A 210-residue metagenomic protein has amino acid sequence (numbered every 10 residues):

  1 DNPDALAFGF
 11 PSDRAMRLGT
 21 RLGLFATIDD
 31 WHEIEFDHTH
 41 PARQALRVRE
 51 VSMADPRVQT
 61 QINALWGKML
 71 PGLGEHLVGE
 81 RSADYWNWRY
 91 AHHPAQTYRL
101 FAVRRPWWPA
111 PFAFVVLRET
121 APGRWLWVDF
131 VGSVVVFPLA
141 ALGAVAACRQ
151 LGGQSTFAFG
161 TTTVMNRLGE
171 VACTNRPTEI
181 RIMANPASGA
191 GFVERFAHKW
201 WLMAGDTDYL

Functional and structural regions predicted by a protein language model:
A5-R49, F114, R118-V135, L142-L210: Active-site/acyl-donor-binding loops of N-acyltransferases
S12-R14, P56-S133: A conserved beta-strand-loop-helix scaffold within acyl/acetyltransferase catalytic domains
P41-A64: Phosphate/diphosphate-binding glycine-rich loops and adjacent basic-rich segments that engage nucleotide
A83, N87, P138-V145: Short amphipathic alpha-helical segments
